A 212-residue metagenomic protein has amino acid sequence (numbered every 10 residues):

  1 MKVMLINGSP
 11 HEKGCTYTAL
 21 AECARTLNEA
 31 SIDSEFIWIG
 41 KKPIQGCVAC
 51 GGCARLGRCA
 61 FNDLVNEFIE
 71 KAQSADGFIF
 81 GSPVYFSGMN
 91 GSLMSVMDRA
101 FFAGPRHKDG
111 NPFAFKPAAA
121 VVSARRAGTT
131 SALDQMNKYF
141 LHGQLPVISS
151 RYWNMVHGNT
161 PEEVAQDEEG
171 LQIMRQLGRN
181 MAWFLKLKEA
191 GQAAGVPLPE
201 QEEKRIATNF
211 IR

Functional and structural regions predicted by a protein language model:
K2-A30: N-terminal beta1-alpha1 ligand-phosphate binding loop
I32-K42: A short beta-strand-loop structural module common to alpha/beta enzyme folds
K42-A72, I206-I211: Cysteine-cluster motifs in flexible loop/terminal segments that predominantly coordinate metals
G51-R55, D98, Q166-D167: Short, hinge-like loop/turn segments at secondary-structure boundaries
A60-Y152: Helix-loop-strand module that forms the ligand-binding subsite of alpha/beta enzymes
P146-R212: Glycine-rich phosphate/pyrophosphate-binding loop and the adjoining helix
